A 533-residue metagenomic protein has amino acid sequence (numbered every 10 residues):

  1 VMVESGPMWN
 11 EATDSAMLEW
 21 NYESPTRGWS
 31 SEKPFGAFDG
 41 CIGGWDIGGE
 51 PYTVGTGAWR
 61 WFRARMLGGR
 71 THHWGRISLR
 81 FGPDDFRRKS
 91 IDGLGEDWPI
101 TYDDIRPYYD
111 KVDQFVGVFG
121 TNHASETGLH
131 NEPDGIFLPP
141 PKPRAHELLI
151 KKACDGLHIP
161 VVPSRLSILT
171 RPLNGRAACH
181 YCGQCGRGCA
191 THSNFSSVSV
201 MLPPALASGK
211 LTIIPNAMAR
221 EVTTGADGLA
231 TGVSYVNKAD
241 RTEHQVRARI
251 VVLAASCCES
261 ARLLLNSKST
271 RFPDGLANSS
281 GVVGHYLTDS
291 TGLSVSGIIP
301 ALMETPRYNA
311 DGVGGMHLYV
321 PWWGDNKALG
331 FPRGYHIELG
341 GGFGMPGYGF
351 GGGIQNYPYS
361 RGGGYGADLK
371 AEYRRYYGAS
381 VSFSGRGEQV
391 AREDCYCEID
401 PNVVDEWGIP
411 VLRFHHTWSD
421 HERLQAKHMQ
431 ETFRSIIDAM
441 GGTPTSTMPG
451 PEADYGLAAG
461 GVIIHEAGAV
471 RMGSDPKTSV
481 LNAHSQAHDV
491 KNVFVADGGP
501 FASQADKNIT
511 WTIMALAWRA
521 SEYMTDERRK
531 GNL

Functional and structural regions predicted by a protein language model:
M2-S24, S208, A217, E221-T224 (+5 more regions): Glycine-rich loop(s) and the adjacent beta-strand/alpha-helix scaffold that form part
N10, R27-G44, P51-T56, R65 (+3 more regions): Conserved redox-cofactor binding core of oxidoreductases
E11-D14, F119-P133, T443-D454, K530-L533: Short, glycine/acidic-rich hinge or "gate" loops at secondary-structure transitions that mediate conformational
A12, G82-S90, T224, Y396 (+1 more regions): Cytochrome P450 core scaffold surrounding the K-helix E-X-X-R motif and the conserved "meander" helix-loop region
W45-G48, P163-S167, A178-C185, I214 (+5 more regions): A glycine-rich dinucleotide-binding beta-alpha-beta segment and adjacent secondary-structure elements that constitute
D46-R63, L67-R70, W74, R80 (+7 more regions): FAD cofactor-binding and catalytic pocket of flavoenzymes
I100-K111, H428-S435, R519: A non-catalytic, amphipathic alpha-helix used as a structural packing/dimerization or gating element in enzyme scaffolds
L173-R176, C189-S196, A239-E243, D274 (+5 more regions): Alpha-helix capping and helix-loop boundary segments enriched in small/acidic/polar residues
